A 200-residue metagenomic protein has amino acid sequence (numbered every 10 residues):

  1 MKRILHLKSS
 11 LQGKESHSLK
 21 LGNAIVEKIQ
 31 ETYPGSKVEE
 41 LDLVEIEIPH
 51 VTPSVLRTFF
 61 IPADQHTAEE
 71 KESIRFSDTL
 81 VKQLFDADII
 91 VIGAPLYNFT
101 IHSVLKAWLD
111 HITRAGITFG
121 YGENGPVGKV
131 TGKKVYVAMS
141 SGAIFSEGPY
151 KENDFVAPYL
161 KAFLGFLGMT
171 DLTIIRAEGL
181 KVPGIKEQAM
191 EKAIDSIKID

Functional and structural regions predicted by a protein language model:
M1-A94, I101-D110, R114, D195-I199: N-terminal beta1-alpha1-beta2 submodule of the flavodoxin-like/Rossmannoid cofactor-binding fold
L5, E39-L41, Y136-A138, T173-I175: Hydrophobic/aromatic beta-strand patches that form the interior of the parallel beta-sheet core in alpha/beta enzyme
S9, S140, A177: Cofactor-binding loop segments of dinucleotide-utilizing enzymes, especially the Rossmann-like FAD- and NAD(P)+-binding
E47-H50, F99-I101, F145-E147, V182-G184: Short catalytic/ligand-binding loop motif for oxyanion handling, primarily in non-cytosolic enzymes, centered on
E70-S73, I117, N153, M190: A conditional alpha-helix N-cap/helix-loop micro-motif detector
A87-D88, G132-K133, M169: Short, well-ordered alpha-helix to beta-strand connector turns
Y121-F166: Short, glycine-/small-residue-rich phosphate/pyrophosphate-handling segment
E147-D200: Glycine-rich phosphate/pyrophosphate-binding loop and the adjoining helix
